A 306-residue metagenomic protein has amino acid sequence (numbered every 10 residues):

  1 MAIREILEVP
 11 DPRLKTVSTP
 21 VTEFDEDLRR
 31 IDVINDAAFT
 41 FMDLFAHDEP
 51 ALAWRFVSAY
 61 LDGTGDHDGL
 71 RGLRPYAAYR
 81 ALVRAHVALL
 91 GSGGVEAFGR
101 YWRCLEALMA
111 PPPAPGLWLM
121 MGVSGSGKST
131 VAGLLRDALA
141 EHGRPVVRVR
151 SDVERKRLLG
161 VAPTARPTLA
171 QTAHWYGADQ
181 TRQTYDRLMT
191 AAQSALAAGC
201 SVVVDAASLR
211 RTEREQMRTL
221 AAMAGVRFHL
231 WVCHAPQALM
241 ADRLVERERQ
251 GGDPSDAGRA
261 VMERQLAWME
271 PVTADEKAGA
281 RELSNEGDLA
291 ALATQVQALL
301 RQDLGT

Functional and structural regions predicted by a protein language model:
M1-I31: Positively charged
V33-T64, Y79-G93: Active-site activation/catalytic loop segments of kinase-like enzymes and analogous catalytic loops in related
H86-S124: ATP/Mg2+ or Mg2+-diphosphate-binding catalytic cores that bind nucleotide phosphates or diphosphates via glycine-rich
K128: Conserved lysine of the Walker
V131: Hydrophobic positions on the alpha1 helix immediately C-terminal to the Walker A/P-loop
R136-C200: Conserved substrate/cofactor phosphate-moiety recognition/catalytic segment in nucleotide-dependent phosphotransferases
A224-L244: Conserved phosphate-donor/acceptor-positioning beta-strand/loop module used by diverse small-molecule
E246-T306: Small-molecule kinase domains that catalyze NTP-dependent phosphoryl transfer to phosphate-bearing small molecules
